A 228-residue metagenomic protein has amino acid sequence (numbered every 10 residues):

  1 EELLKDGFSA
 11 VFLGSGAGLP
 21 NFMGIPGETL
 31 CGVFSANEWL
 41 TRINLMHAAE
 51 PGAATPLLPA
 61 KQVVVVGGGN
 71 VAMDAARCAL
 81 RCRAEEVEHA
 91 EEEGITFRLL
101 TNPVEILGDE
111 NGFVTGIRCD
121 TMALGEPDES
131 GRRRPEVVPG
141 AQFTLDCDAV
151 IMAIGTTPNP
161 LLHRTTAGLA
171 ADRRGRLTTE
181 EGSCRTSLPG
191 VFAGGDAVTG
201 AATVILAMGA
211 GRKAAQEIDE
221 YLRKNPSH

Functional and structural regions predicted by a protein language model:
E1-I25, E105-R118, A123-E126, A149-I151 (+1 more regions): Feature captures the FAD/FMN-dependent oxidoreductase FAD-binding
M23-G27, A76-C78, L162-T166, I205-L206: Short amphipathic alpha-helical segments
T29-P59, I106, P127-A201: FAD-site-proximal beta/loop scaffold in flavoenzymes
F34, T96-R98, R118: General small-molecule cofactor/ligand-binding pocket signal
A48-A84: Rossmann-like NAD(P)H-binding beta-loop-alpha module
A76-E105, P226-H228: Rossmann-like dinucleotide-binding cores of NAD(P)H-dependent redox enzymes
A197-H228: A conserved FAD-binding loop/helix module that cradles the flavin
